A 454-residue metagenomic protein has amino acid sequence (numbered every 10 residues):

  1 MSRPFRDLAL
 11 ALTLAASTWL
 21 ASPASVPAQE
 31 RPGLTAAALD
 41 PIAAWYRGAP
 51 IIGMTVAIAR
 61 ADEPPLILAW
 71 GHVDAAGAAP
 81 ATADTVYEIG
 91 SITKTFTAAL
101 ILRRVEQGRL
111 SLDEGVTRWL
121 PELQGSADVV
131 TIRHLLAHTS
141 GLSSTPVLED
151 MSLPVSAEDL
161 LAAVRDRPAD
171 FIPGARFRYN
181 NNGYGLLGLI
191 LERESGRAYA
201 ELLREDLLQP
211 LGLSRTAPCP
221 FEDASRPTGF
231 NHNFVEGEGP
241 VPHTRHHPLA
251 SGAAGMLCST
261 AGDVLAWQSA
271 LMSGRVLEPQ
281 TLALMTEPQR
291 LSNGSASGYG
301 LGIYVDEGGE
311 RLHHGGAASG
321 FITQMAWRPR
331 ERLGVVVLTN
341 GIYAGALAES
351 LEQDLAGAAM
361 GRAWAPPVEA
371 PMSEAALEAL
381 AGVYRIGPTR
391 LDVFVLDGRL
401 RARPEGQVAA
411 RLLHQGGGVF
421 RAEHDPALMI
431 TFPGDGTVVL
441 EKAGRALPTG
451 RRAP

Functional and structural regions predicted by a protein language model:
A9-A21: Bacterial N-terminal signal peptides
A24-A28: Boundary at the C-terminal end of the N-terminal hydrophobic targeting segment
Q29, A346-P454: Peripheral terminal and inter-domain segments
E30-Y87, R109-E114, R118, A157 (+1 more regions): Short, conserved catalytic-motif segment at the N-terminal edge
L39-I42, V56, D62-E63, W70 (+4 more regions): Active-site SXXK
P50-G53, S319-I322, T389: Short, small/polar residue-rich loop motifs at catalytic or cofactor-binding pockets
W70-A75, S126-W327: Short, surface-exposed loop or secondary-structure junction motifs that flank catalytic or metal-binding residues
H314, Q324-G341, V438-L440: Short, well-ordered beta-strand elements
